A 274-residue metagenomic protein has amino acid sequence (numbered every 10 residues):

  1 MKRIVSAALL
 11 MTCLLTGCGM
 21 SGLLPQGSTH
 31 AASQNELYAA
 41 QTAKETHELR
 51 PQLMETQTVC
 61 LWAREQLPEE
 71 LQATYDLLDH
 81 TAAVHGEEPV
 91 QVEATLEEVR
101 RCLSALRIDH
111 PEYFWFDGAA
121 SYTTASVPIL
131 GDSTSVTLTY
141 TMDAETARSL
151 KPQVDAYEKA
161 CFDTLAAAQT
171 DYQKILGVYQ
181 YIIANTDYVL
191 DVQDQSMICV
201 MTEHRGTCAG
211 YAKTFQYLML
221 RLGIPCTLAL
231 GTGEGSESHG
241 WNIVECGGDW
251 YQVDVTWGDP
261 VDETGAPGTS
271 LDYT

Functional and structural regions predicted by a protein language model:
K2-A8: Sec-dependent signal peptide recognition, specifically the positively charged N-region followed immediately by
L9-G17, M219: Hydrophobic core
C13, G19-Q169: N-terminal accessory/pre-domain segments preceding catalytic cores
W62, L78, T202-G206, L230: Alpha-helix capping and helix-loop boundary segments enriched in small/acidic/polar residues
E145, Q193-T202, G206, G210-Y217: Conserved active-site-adjacent core of cysteine acyl-enzyme catalytic domains
T146-V200: Secondary-structure boundary elements
V192-I198, R205, C226-S236: Catalytic cysteine-centered active-site loop
G210-T274: Hydrophobic/aromatic-rich core segments of domains that either
